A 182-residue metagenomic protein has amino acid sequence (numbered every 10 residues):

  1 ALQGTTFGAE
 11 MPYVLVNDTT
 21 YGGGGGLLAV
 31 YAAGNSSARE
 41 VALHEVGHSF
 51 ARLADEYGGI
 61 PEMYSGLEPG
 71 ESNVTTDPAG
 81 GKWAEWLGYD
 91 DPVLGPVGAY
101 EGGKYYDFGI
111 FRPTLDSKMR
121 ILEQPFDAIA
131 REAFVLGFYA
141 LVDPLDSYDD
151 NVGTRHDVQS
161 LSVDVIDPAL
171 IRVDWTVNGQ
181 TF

Functional and structural regions predicted by a protein language model:
A1-E62: Active-site-proximal segment of zinc-dependent metalloprotease catalytic domains
A54-T181: Replace "(M1/M4/M9/M12/WLM)" with "(e.g., M1/M4/M8/M9/M12/M26/WLM)" and add "not limited to" to clarify scope
